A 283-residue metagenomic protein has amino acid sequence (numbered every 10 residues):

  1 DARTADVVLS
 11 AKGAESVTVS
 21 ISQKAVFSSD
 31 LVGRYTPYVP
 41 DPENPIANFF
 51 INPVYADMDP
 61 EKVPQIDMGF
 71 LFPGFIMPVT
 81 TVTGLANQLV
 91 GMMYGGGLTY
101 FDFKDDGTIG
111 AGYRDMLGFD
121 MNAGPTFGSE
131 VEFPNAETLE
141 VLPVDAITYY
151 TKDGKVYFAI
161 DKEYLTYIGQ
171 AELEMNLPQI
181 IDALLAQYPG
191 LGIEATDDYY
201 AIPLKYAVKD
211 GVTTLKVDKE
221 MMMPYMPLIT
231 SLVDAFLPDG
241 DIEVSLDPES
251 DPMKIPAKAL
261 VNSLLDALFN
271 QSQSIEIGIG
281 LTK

Functional and structural regions predicted by a protein language model:
A2-G13, I147-Y149, L204-Y206: A short beta-strand micro-motif common to beta-rich folds, especially ectodomain repeats
V8-K24: Ser/Thr/Pro-rich low-complexity tracts
E15-V19, D145, I275-I277: Short beta-strand segments
S22-V39: N-terminal helix-cap/turn-to-beta initiation motif at the start of protein domains
P37, N44-G96, L264-L281: Extracellular, luminal, or virion-exposed ectodomains of exported proteins
D41, P45, G69-P248: Contiguous, well-ordered beta-strand patches that form the walls/edges of small beta-barrel/beta-sandwich domains
T99-F103, L204-Y206, A259, I275-K283: Broad, structure-driven detector of short, well-ordered beta-strand segments within folded domains
